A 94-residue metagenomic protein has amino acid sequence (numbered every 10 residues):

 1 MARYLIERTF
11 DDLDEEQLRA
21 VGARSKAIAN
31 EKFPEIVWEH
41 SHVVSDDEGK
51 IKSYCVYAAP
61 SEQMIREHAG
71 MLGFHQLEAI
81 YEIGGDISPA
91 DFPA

Functional and structural regions predicted by a protein language model:
M1-D47, E62-H68, G85-A94: Short S/T/G/P-rich N-terminal loop/turn motif that feeds into the first structured element of a domain
T9, Y54-A58: Short hydrophobic/aromatic beta-strand micro-patches that form the beta-sheet surface supporting nucleotide- or nucleic
E48-K52: A short, glycine/Asx- and small/polar-enriched loop/turn that sits immediately N-terminal to a beta-strand
F74-I87: Conserved short beta-strand edge segments in small beta-sheet-based binding/regulatory domains
